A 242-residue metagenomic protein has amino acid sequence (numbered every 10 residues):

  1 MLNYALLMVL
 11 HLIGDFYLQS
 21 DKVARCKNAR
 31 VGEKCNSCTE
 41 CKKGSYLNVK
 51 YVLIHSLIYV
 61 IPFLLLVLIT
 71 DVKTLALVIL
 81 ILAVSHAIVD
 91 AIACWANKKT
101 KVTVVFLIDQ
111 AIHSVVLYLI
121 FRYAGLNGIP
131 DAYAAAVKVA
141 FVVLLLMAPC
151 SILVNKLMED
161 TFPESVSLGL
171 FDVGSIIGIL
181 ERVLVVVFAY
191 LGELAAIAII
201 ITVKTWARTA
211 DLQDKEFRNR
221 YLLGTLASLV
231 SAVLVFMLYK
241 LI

Functional and structural regions predicted by a protein language model:
M1-V9, T74-I81, A134-M147: Alpha-helical transmembrane segments
F16-S56, V89-F188, A207-S231: Interhelical loop and helix-boundary elements at the membrane-water interface of polytopic inner-membrane proteins
K22-V23, P62, I120, I199-V203: Short hydrophobic alpha-helical segments that form membrane-spanning helices or hydrophobic packing faces of helical
F63-S85: Transmembrane helix-loop-helix
V72-I79, D131, A195-I199: Short, aromatic-rich membrane-interface segments at the entry and exit of alpha-helical transmembrane domains
V187-K204: Alpha-helical transmembrane segments and their membrane-interface junctions in multi-pass membrane proteins
V233-I242: Juxtamembrane boundary at the C-terminal end of a transmembrane helix
